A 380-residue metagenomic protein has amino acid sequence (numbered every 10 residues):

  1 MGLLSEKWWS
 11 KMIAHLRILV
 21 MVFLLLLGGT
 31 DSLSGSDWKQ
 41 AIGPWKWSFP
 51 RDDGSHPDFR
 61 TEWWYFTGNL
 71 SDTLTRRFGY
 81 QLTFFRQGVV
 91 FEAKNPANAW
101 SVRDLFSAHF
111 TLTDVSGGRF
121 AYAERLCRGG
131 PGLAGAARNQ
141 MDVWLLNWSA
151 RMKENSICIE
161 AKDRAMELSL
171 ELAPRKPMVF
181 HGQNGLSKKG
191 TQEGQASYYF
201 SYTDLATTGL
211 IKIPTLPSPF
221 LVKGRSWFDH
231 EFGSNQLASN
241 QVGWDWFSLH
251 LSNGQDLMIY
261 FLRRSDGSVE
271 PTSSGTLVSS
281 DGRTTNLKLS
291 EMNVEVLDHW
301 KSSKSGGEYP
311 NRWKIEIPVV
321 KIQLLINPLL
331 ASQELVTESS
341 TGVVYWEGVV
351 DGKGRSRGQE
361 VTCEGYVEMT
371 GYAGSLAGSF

Functional and structural regions predicted by a protein language model:
M1-G2, M21, R86-F91: Short regulatory "switch" loops immediately downstream of catalytic or recognition motifs within protein catalytic
G2, G28-G29, G35: Residue-identity detector for glycine
S5-L19: Bacterial N-terminal signal peptides that target proteins for export
I18-G28: Bacterial N-terminal signal peptides
L33-F380: Structured soluble/peripheral alpha/beta segments that form catalytic or ligand/cofactor-binding pockets
